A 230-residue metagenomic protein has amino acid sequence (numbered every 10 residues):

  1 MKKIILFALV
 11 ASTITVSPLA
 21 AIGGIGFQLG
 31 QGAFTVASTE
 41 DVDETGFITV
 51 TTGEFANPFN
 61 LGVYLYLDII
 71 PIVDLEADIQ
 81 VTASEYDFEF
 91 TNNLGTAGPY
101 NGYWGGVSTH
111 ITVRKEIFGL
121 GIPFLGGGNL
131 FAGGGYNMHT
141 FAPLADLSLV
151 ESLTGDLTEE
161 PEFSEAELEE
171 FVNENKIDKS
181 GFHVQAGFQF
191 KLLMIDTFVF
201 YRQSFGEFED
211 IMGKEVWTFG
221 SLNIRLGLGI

Functional and structural regions predicted by a protein language model:
M1-G24: Cleavable N-terminal export/targeting peptides
A21-I25, F59, P71-L75, F124-L130 (+3 more regions): Outer-envelope beta-barrel architecture signal
Q31-A33, N57-G155, G227-I230: Gram-negative (and chloroplast) outer-membrane scaffold detector with strong preference for beta-barrel transmembrane
G32-L61: Surface-exposed strand-loop-strand hairpins of Gram-negative outer-membrane beta-barrel proteins
S38-D41, T82-F88, E174, V184-I230: Predominantly the C-terminal beta-signal and adjacent terminal strand-loop region of outer-membrane beta-barrel
E40, G46, F88-G95, S152-I177: Primarily recognizes Gram-negative and organellar outer-membrane beta-barrels
E44-T52, L94-G102, L168-E174, F208-E215: Extracellular loop and loop/strand-boundary signature of outer-membrane beta-barrel proteins
G53-F59, N101-S108, E174-G181, K214-T218: Short sequence motifs at beta-strands and strand-loop junctions characteristic of Gram-negative outer-membrane
